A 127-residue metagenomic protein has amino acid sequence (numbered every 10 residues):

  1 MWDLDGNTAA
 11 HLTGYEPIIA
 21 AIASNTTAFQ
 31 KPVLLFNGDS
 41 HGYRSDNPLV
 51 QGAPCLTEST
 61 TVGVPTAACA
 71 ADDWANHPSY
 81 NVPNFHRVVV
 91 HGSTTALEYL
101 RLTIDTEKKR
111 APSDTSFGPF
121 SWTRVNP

Functional and structural regions predicted by a protein language model:
M1-V33: Active-site-proximal segments of metal-dependent phosphoesterases and phosphodiesterases across multiple
W2-D5, P32-L49: Active-site environment of divalent metal-dependent phosphoester hydrolases
T8, F36, P78-S79: Short linear sequence motifs
G42-P127: Binuclear metal-dependent phosphoesterase catalytic core
